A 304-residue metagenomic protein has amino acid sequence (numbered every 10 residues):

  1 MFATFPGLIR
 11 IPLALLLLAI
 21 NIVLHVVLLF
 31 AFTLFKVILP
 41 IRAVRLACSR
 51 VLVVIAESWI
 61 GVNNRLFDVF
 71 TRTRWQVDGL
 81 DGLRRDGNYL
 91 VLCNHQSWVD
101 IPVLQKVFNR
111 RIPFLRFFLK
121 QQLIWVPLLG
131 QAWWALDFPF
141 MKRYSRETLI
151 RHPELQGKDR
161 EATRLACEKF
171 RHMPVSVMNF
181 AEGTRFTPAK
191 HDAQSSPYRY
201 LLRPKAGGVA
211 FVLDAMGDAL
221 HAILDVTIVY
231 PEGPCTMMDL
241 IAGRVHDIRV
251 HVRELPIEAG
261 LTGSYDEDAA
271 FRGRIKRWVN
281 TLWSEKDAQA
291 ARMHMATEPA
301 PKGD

Functional and structural regions predicted by a protein language model:
M1-F2, S196, D304: Soluble, non-transmembrane catalytic domains of enzymes that act on hydrophobic metabolites at membranes
M1-Y89, V103: Membrane-anchoring hydrophobic helices of lipid-metabolizing enzymes
L16-A19, T262-D304: Accessory terminal regions of nucleic-acid processing enzymes
R42-A47, V53-W59, R85-H152: Catalytic core of membrane glycerolipid acyltransferases/transacylases, capturing the structured, soluble-facing
F67-F70, P153-K158: Short, flexible loop segments at the rims of nucleotide/cofactor-binding pockets, characterized by
G79, L92-H95, L119-Q121, F180-E182 (+1 more regions): Short His-Asn-centered micro-motif
P127-F140, Y144, H172-Y265: A cross-family acyltransferase "interaction/gating" segment
L155-E168: A Trp-anchored, charged/polar loop motif used as the substrate-binding/catalytic surface of acyl/ester-handling
